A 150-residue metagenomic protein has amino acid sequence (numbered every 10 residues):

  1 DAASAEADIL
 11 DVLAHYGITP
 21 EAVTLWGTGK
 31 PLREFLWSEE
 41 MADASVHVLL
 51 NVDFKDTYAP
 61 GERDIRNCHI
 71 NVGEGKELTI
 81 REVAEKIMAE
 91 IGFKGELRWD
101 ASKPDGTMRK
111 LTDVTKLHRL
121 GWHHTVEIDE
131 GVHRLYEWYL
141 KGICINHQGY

Functional and structural regions predicted by a protein language model:
D1-Y150: C-terminal substrate-binding subdomain of Rossmann-fold SDR/epimerase-dehydratase oxidoreductases
